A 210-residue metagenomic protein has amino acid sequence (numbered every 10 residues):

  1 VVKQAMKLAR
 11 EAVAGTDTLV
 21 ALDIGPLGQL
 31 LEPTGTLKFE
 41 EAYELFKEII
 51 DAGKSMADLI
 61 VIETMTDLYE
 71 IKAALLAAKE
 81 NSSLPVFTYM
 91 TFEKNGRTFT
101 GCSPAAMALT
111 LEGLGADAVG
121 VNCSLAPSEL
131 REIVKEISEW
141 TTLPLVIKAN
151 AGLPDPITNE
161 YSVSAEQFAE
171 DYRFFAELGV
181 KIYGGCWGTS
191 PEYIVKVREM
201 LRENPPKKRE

Functional and structural regions predicted by a protein language model:
V1-E210: Domain-level signal for soluble alpha/beta catalytic cores
